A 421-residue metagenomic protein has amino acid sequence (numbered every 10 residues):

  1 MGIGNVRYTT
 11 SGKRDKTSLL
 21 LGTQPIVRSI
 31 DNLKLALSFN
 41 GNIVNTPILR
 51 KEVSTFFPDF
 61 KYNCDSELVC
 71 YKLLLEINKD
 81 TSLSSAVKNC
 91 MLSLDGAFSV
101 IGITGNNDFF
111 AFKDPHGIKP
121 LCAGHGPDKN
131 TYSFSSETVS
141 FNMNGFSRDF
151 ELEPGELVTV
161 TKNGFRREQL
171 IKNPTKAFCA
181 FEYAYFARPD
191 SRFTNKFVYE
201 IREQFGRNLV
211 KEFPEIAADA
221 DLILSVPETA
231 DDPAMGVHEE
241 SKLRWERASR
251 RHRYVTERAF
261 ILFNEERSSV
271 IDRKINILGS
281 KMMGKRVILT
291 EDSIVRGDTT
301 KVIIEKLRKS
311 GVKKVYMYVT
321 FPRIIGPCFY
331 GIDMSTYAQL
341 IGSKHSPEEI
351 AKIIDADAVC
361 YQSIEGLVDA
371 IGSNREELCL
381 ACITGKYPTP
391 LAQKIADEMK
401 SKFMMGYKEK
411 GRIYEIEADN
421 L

Functional and structural regions predicted by a protein language model:
M1-E153, T159-L222, V226, K314: Conserved short alpha-helical segments that host acidic/polar catalytic motifs at enzyme active sites
T10-S11, N45, F109, I118-K119 (+7 more regions): Flexible loop/turn segments at secondary-structure boundaries
P58, K79, P214-A220, E239-E246 (+2 more regions): Secondary-structure transition/capping motifs at alpha-helix termini and the adjoining loop/turn into the next element
E67-C70, W245-E257, I353-I371: A conserved beta-strand->alpha-helix junction
M91, N106-D108, K113, G145-E151 (+1 more regions): PRPP-dependent phosphoribosyltransferase catalytic core
V139-S140, S147, G155-E156, K211-E212 (+4 more regions): Phosphate/diphosphate-binding loops
L209, V237, D292-S293, V315: Hydrophobic, well-ordered secondary-structure elements that form the walls of internal hydrophobic environments
E240-V287, G297-D298, I325-S335: Short, glycine/charge-rich flexible loops or terminal/linker lids adjacent to PRPP-binding catalytic cores
